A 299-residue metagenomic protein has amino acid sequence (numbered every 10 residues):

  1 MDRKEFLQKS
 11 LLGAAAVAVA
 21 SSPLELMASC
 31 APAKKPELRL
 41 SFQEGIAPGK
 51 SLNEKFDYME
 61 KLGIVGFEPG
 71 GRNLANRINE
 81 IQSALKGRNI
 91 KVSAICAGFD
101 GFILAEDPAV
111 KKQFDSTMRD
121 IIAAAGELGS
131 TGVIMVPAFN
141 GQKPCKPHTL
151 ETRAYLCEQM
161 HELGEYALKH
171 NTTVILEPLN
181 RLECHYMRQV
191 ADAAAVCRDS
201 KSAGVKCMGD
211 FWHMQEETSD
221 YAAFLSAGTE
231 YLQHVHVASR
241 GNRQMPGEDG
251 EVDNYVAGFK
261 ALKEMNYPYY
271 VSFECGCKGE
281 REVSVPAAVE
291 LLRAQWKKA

Functional and structural regions predicted by a protein language model:
D2-S41, S51-G63, G129-S130, M187-G209 (+1 more regions): Histidine-acidic metal/acid-base catalytic patches
S10-P23, P32-K34, L104, P108-K206 (+1 more regions): Active-site acidic/histidine proton-transfer and metal-coordination neighborhood in alpha/beta enzyme cores
F42-I46, P69-N73, A94-F99, M135-P137 (+4 more regions): A cross-domain feature marking catalytic cores of carbohydrate-active enzymes and several ubiquitous metabolic/repair
E44, P48, F56, I103 (+2 more regions): Generic anion/oxyanion-binding catalytic loop in active/binding sites
V65, P69-G164, R243-Q244, P268-G279 (+1 more regions): Structural motif corresponding to the early beta-alpha repeats
N89-I90, T173, A222: Intrinsically disordered, low-complexity segments enriched in polar/charged residues with Gly/Pro, especially when
